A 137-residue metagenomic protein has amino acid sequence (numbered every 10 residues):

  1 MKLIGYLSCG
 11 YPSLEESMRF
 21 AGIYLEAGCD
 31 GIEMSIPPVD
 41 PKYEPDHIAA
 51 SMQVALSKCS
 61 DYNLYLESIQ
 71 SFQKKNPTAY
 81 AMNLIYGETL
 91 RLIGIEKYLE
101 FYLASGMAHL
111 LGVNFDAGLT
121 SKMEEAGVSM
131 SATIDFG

Functional and structural regions predicted by a protein language model:
M1-A79: Conserved N-terminal beta1-alpha1 strand-loop-helix module at the mouth
L3-L7, I32-M34, Y80-I85, L110-G112 (+1 more regions): Hydrophobic faces of well-ordered beta-strands that scaffold small-molecule active sites in alpha/beta enzyme cores
L14-I23, L90-Y102, G137: Short, acidic/polar
E26-A27, A104, E125: Residues at the C-terminal ends
I36-D40, G87-T89, F115-D116, G137: Short glycine-enriched loops at secondary-structure junctions
P45, L66-A104, N114-K122: N-terminal active-site wall of soluble small-molecule enzyme domains
A49-M52, L99-E100, E125: Short, hinge-like loop/turn segments at secondary-structure boundaries
S57-S60, E100-L119, V128-G137: Catalytic beta/alpha-barrel core
